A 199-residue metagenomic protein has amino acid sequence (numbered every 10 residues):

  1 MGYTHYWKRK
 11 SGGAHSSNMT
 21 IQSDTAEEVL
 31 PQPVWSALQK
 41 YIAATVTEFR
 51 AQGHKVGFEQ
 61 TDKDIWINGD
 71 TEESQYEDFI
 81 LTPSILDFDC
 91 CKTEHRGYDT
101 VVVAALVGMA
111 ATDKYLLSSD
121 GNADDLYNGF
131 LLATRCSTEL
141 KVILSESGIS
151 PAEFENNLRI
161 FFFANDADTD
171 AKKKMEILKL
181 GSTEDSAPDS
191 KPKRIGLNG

Functional and structural regions predicted by a protein language model:
M1-E184: Acidic (Asp/Glu-rich) sequence patches and key acidic residues that form negatively charged surfaces used
P192-G199: Non-Sec secretion/translocation targeting segments of pathogen effectors
